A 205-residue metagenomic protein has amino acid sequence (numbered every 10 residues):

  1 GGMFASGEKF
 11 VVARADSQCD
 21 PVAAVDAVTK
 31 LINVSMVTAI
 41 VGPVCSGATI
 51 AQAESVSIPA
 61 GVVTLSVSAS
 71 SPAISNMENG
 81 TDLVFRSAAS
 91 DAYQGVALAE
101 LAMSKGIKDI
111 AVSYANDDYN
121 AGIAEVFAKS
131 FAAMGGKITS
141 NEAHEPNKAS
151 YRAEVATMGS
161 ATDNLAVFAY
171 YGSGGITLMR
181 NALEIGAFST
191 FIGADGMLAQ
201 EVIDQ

Functional and structural regions predicted by a protein language model:
G1-V12, A132-K137: Signal peptide-proximal N-terminal region of secreted/periplasmic/extracellular or secretory-lumen proteins
G7-I32: Early extracytoplasmic/lumenal segment of secretory-pathway proteins
E8, I32-I40, S160-A166: Short acidic/histidine-rich motifs immediately flanking catalytic phosphotransfer sites in two-component signaling
V11, K108-A111, N164-L165: Residues that mark the start of a beta-strand
V22, N33-A143, A149, T190-Q205: Extracytoplasmic ligand/sensor domains, especially the bilobed periplasmic-binding protein
V25, I32-N33, M103, G159 (+1 more regions): Non-catalytic positions within long, well-ordered alpha-helices that form the structural scaffold/packing of enzyme
V25-T29, A99, R152-A156, I176: Short hydrophobic/charged patches on amphipathic alpha-helices used for structural packing and interfaces
S46-I58, D163-I185: Hydrophobic alpha-helical
